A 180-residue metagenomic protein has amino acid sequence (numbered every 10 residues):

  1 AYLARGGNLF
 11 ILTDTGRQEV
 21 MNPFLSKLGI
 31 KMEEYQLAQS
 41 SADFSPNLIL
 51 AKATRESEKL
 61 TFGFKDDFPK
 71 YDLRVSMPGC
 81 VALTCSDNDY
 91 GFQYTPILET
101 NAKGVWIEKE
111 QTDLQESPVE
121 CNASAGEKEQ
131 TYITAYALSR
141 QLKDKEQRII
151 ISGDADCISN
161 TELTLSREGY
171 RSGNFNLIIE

Functional and structural regions predicted by a protein language model:
A1-E180: Acidic, S/T/G-rich, low-cysteine, solvent-exposed domains in lumenal/extracellular/periplasmic regions of secretory
